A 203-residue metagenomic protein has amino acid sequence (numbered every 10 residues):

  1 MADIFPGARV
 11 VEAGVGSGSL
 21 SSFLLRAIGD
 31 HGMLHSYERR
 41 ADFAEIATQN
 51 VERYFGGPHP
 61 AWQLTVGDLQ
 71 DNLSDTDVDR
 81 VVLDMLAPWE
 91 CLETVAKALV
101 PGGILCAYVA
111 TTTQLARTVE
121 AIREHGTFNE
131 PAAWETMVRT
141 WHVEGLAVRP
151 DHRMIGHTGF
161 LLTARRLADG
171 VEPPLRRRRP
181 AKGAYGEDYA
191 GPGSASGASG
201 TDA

Functional and structural regions predicted by a protein language model:
A2-F5, R26-A27, F55, L73: Glycine-rich helix-loop-beta junction characteristic of Rossmann-like nucleotide cofactor-binding loops
F5-G16: Conserved class I S-adenosyl-L-methionine
A8, G32, G103: Glycine-centered, small-residue-biased loops immediately flanking beta-strands in adenine/cofactor-binding cores
S17-D30: Conserved SAM-binding loop of SAM-dependent methyltransferases across substrates and taxa, primarily the Class I
L25, W89-G103, R123: A short glycine-rich, Lys/Arg-flanked "PGG" loop and its adjoining helix->strand segment in the class I
Y37-P88: S-adenosyl-L-methionine
G102-A110: Conserved beta-strand signature within the Rossmann-like core of class I S-adenosyl-L-methionine
E120-A203: SAM/dcSAM-binding transferase cores
